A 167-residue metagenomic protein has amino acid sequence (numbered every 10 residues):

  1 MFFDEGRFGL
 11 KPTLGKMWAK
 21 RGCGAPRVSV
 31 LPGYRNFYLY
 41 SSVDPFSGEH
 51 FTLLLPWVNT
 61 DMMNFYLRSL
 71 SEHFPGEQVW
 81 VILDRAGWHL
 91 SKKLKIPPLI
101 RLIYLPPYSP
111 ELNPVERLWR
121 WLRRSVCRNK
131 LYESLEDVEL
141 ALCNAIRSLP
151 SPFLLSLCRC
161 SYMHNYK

Functional and structural regions predicted by a protein language model:
M1-F3, W80-L83, I103-P106: Short beta-strand segments
M1-R68, Y162-K167: Extended, low-complexity cationic-aromatic segments
F3, L70-H73, N113, C143 (+1 more regions): A generic "structured core" feature
G9-K11, H89-S91, E111-P114: Short catalytic/ligand-binding loop motif for oxyanion handling, primarily in non-cytosolic enzymes, centered on
G24-P32, P98-R117, L131: RNase H-like polynucleotidyl transferase catalytic core
E77-H89, N113: Acidic/histidine-rich, metal-coordinating catalytic segments
S91-P98: Short, aromatic/basic amphipathic alpha-helical patches
E116-K167: C-terminal anion-handling pockets and recognition modules
